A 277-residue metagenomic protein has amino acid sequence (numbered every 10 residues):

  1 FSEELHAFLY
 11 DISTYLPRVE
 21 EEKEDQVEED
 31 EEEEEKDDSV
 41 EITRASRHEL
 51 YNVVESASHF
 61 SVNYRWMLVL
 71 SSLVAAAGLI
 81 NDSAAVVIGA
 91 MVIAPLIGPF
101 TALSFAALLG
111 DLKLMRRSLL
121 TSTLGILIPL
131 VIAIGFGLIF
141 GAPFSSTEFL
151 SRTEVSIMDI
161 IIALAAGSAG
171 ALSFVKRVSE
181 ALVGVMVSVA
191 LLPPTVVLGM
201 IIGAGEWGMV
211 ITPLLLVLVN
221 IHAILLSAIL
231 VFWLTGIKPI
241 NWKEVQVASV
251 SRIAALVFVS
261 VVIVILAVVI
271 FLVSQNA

Functional and structural regions predicted by a protein language model:
F1-W66, I80, I265-L266: Cytosolic regulatory and coupling regions of membrane transport/channel systems
I12-L16, E20, A77, S104 (+2 more regions): Conserved NTP-handling cores and scaffolds of large molecular machines
E22-Q26, K113, W242: Glycine-rich loops and low-complexity Gly/Arg-rich segments that provide flexible linkers or classic glycine-based
K36, V40-Y51, S58-H59, V74-A75 (+10 more regions): Membrane-targeting and insertion segments and their boundary/processing signals
R44, F100-L103, L230, K238-P239: Juxtamembrane interface elements at the cytosolic ends of transmembrane helices in multi-pass membrane proteins
H48, V53-G141: Core alpha-helical transmembrane segments of integral membrane proteins
R116-A277: Generic detector of multi-pass transmembrane helix bundles and their immediately adjacent loops in polytopic membrane
